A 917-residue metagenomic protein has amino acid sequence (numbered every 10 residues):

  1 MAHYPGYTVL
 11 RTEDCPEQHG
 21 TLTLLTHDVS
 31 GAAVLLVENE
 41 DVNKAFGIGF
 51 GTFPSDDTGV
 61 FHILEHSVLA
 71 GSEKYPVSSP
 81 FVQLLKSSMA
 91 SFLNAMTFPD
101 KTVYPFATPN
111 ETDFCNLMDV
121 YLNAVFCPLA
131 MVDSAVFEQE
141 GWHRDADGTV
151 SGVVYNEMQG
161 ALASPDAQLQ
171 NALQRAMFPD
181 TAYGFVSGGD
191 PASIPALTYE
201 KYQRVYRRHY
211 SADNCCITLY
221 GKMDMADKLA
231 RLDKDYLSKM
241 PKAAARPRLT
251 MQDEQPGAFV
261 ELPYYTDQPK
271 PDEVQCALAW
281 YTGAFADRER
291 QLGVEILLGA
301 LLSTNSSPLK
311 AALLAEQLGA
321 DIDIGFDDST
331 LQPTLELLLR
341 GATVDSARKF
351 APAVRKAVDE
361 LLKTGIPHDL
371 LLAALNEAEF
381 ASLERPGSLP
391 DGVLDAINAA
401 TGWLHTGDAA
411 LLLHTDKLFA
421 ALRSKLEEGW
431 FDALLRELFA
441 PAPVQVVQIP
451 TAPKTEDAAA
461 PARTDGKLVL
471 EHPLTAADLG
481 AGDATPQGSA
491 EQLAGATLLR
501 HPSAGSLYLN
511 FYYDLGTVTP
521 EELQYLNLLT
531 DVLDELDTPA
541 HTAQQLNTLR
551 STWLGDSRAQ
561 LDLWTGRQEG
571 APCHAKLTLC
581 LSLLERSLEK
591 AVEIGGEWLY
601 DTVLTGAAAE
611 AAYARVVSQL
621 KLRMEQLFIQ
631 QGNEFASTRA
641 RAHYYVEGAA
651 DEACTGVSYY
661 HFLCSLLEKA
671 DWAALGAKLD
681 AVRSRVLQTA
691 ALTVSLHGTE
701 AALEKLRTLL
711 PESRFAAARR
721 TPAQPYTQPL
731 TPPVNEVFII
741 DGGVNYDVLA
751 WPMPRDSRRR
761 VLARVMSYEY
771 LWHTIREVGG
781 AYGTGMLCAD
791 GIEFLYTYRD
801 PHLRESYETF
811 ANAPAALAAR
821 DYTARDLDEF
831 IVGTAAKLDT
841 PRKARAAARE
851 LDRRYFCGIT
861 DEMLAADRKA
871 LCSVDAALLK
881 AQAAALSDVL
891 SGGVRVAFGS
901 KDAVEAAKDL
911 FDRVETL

Functional and structural regions predicted by a protein language model:
M1-D41, G466-Y508: N- or domain-start disorder-to-order transition segments that initiate the globular core
A2-P5, F53, S67, G71-T250 (+6 more regions): Charge-rich, well-structured scaffold segments of protease-associated domains
T26-E38, P269-A277, F285-E289, A311 (+2 more regions): Active-site-adjacent "gating/activation" loops or surface patches in catalytic cores
V34-V37, V205-R207, F259-D267, A496-L499 (+2 more regions): Short, surface-exposed beta-strand/loop micro-motifs that present aromatic residues
E38-L84, E289-L301, S506-L549, G595 (+2 more regions): Active/ligand-binding-proximal structured segments within catalytic/core domains that scaffold catalytic residues
S238-I296, T731-V748: Loop-rich catalytic cores of soluble enzymes, especially ATP-dependent carboxylate-amine ligases and other
E289, L309, D478-Q492, S757-R758 (+1 more regions): Glycine-rich active-site loop/lid that clamps phosphate-bearing ligands
L338-L339, N510-Y512, E522-A543, N547-S551 (+5 more regions): Substrate-recognition/cap regions that form aromatic- and gly/pro-loop-enriched pockets for small-molecule ligands
